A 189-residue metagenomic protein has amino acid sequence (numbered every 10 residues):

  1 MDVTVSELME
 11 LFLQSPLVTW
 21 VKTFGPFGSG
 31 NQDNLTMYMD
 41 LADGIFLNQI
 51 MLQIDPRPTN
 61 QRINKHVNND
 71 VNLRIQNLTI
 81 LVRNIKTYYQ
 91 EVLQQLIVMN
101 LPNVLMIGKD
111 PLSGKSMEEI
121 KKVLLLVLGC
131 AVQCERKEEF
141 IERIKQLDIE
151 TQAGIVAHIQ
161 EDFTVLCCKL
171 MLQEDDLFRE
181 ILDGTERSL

Functional and structural regions predicted by a protein language model:
M1-L189: Alpha-helical coiled-coil scaffolding segments
